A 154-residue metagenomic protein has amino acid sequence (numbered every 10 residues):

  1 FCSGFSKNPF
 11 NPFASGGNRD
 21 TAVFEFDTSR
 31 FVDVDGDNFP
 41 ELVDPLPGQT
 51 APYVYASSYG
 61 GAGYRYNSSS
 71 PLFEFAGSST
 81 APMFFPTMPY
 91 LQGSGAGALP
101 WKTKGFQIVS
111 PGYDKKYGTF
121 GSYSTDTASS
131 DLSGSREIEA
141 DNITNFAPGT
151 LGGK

Functional and structural regions predicted by a protein language model:
F1-K154: N-terminal pilin/flagellin-like segments and related low-complexity appendage regions
